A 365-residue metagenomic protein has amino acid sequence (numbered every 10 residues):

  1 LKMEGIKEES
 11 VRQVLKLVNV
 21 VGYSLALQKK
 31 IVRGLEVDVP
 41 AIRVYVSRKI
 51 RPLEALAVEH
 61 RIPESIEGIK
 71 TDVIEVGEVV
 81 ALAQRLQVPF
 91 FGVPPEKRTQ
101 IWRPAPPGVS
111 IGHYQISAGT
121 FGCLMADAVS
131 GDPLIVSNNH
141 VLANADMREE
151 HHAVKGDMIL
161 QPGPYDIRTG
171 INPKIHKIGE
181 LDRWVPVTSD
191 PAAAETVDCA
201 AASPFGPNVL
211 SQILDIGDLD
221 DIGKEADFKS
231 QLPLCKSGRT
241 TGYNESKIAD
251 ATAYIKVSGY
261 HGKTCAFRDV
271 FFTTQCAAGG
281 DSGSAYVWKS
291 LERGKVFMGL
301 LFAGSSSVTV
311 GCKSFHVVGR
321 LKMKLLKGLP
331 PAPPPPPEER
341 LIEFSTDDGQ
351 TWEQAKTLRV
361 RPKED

Functional and structural regions predicted by a protein language model:
E4, E8-N19, S24-L35, A41-V46 (+6 more regions): Protease-domain processing segments flanking chymotrypsin-fold serine proteases, especially trypsin-like
V32-L35, L56-V58, A83-R85, M147 (+7 more regions): Generic alpha-helix signal with a bias toward terminal, lower-confidence helices and secondary-structure junctions
P52-E67, I213-I222, V310-R320: Surface-exposed flexible segments
F90-V270, T274, G279, V287-R293 (+3 more regions): Serine endopeptidase catalytic core focused on the charge-relay Asp
K174, V287-D365: C-terminal subregion of chymotrypsin/trypsin-like serine protease catalytic domains
